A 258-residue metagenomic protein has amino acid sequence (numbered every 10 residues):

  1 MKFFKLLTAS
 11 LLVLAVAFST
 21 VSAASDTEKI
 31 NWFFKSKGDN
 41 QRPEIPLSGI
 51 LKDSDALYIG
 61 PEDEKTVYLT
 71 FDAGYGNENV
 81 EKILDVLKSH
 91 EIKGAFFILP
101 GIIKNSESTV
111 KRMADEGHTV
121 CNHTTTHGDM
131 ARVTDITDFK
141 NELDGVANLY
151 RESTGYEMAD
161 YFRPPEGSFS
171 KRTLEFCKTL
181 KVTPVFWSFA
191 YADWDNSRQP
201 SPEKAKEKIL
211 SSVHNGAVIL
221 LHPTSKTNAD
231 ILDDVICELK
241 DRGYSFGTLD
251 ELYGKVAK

Functional and structural regions predicted by a protein language model:
K2-S10, L14-T70, G76-D85, S89 (+3 more regions): N-terminal pre-catalytic segment of deacetylase/amide-hydrolase enzymes
F4, A9-L12, M130, S170 (+1 more regions): Enrichment for repetitive, rod-forming helical segments
K65-V67, N77-N79, L84, K88-L220 (+1 more regions): Metal-dependent polysaccharide deacetylase catalytic core of the NodB/CE4 family, i.e., the active-site-bearing domain
N196-P200, D230-D234, K258: Histidine/acidic-residue-rich catalytic or RNA/ligand-binding cores of hydrolases and nuclease-related proteins
H214-D250: Catalytic grooves of carbohydrate-active enzymes
